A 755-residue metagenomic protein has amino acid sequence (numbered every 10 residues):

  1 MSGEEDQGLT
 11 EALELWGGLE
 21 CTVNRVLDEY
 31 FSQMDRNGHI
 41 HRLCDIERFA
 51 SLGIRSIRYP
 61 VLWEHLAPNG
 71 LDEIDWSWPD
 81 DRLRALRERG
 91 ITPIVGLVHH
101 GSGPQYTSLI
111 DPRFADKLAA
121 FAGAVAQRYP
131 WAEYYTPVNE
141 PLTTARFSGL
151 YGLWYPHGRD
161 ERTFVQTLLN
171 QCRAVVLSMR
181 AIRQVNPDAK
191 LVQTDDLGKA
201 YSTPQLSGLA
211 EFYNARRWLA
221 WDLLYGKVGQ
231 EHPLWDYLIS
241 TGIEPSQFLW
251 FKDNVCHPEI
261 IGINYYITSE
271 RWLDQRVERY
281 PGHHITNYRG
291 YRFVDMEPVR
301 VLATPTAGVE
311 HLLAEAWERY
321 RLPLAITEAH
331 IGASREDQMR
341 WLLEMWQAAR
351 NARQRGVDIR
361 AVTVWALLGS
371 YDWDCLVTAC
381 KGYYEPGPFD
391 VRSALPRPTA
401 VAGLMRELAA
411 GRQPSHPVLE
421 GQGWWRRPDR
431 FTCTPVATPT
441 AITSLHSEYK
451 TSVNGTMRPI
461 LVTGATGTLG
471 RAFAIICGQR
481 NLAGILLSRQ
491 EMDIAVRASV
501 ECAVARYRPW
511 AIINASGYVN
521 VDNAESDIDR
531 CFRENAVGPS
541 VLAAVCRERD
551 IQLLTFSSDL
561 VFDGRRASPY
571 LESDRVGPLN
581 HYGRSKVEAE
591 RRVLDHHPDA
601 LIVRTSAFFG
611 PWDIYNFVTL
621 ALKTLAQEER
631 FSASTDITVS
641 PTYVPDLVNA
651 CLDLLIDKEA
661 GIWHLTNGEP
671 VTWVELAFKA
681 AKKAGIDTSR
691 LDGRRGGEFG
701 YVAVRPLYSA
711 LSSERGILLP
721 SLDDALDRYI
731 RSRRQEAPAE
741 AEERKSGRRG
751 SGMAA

Functional and structural regions predicted by a protein language model:
S2-W16, D80-R340, Q347-Y449: Active-site region of glycoside hydrolase catalytic domains
I40-L62, C256, I260: Catalytic domains of carbohydrate-active enzymes, especially glycoside hydrolases
G158-Q166, R533, V537-V541, V561-V603 (+1 more regions): Catalytic helix-loop patch of NAD(P)-dependent Rossmann-fold dehydrogenases
S202, R591-V639, D646: NAD(P)-dependent short-chain dehydrogenase/reductase
R458, V648-C651, D657-L707, I730 (+1 more regions): Mid/C-terminal beta-alpha module of Rossmann-like enzyme folds, strongest in SDR-family dehydrogenases/epimerases
R458-Q479: N-terminal Rossmann NAD(P)H-binding glycine-rich loop of SDR-like oxidoreductase domains
R497-E534: NAD(P)H-binding glycine-rich loop region in Rossmannoid oxidoreductase-like domains and their noncatalytic homologs
S526-L554: NAD(P)-cofactor binding segment of oxidoreductase domains
